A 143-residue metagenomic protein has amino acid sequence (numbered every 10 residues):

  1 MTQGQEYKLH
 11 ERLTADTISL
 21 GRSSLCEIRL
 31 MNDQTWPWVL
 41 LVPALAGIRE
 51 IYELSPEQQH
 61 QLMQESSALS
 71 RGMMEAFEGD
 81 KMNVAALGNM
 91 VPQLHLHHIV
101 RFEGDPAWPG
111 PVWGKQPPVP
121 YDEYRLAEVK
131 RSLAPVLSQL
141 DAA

Functional and structural regions predicted by a protein language model:
M1-L94, H98-A143: HIT superfamily nucleotide-processing domains
